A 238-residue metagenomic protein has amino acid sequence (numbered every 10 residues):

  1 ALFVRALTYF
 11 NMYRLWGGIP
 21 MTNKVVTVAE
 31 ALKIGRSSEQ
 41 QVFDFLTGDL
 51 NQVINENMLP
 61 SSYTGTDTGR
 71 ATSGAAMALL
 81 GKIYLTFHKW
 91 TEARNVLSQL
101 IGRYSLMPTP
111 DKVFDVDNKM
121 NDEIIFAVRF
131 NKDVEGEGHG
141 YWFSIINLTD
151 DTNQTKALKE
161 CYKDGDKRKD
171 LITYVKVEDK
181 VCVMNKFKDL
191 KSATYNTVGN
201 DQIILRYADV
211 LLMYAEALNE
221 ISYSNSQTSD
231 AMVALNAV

Functional and structural regions predicted by a protein language model:
A1-G69, K89, G102, A193-I203 (+1 more regions): Aromatic-anchored glycine-rich loop motif in surface-exposed flexible loops
I19-K24, L59-Y141: Short, surface-exposed recognition loops and adjoining beta-strand edges that mediate ligand/DNA contacts, enriched
T72, Q154-T155, T228: Residue-level signal for threonine
L79, V96, M213-Y214, A234: Short, hydrophobic/aromatic alpha-helical segments in well-folded domains
Q99-S222: Elongated scaffold/linker segments in the mid-to-C-terminal portions of large proteins
